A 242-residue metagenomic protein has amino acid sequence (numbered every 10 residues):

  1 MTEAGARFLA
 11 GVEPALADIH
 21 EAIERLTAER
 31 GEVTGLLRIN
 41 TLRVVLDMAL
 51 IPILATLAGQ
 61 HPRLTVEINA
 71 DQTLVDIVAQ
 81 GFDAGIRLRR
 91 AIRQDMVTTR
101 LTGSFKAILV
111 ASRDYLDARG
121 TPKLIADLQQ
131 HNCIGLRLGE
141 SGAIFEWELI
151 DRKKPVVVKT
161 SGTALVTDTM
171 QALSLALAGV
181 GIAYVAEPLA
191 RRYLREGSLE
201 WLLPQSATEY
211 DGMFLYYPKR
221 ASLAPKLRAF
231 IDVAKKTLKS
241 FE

Functional and structural regions predicted by a protein language model:
M1-G31: Alpha-helical "hinge/linker" immediately C-terminal to small N-terminal DNA-binding modules
A10, G59-R63, E187-E196, Q205-E242: C-terminal effector-binding regulatory domain of bacterial HTH transcription factors
V12, R43, G162, Y217-R220: Short loop or secondary-structure boundary microenvironments that flank and position key functional residues
E32-L37, T41-R43, M48-T56, A107 (+2 more regions): All-alpha effector-binding/dimerization core of bacterial HTH-type transcriptional repressors
G35-V97: Central regulatory/effector-binding core of bacterial HTH transcription factors
L36-N40, G85, I134, A183 (+1 more regions): Short, well-ordered beta-strand segments
I39, L199, F230: Residue-level signal for inorganic ion chemistry
A79-G81, A91-M213, S240-E242: C-terminal regulatory
